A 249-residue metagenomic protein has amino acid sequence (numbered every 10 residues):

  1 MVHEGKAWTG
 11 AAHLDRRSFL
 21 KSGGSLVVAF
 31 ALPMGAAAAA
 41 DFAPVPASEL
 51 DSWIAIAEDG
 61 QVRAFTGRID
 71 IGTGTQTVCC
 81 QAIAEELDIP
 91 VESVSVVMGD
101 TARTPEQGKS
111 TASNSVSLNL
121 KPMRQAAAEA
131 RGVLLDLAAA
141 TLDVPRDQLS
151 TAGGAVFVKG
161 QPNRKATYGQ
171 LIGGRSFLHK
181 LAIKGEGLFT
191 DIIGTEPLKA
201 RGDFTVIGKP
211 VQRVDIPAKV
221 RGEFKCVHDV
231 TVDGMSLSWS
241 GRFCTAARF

Functional and structural regions predicted by a protein language model:
V2-L32, A38-F249: Cofactor-binding beta-sheet edge motifs in enzyme active sites
